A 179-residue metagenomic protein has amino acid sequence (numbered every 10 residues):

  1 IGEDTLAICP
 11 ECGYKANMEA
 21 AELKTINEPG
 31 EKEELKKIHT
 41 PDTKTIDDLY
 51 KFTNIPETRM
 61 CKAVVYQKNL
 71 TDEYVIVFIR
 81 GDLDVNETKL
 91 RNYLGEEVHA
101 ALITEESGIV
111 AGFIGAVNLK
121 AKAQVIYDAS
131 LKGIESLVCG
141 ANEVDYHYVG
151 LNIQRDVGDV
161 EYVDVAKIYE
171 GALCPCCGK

Functional and structural regions predicted by a protein language model:
I1-K179: Extended, low-hydrophobicity, polar/charged segments
